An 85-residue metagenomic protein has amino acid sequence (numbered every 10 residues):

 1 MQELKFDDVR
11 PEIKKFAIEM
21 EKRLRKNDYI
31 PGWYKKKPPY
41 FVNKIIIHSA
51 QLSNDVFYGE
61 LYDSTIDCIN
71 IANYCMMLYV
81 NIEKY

Functional and structural regions predicted by a protein language model:
M1-Y85: Flexible "arm" and connector segments at domain edges
